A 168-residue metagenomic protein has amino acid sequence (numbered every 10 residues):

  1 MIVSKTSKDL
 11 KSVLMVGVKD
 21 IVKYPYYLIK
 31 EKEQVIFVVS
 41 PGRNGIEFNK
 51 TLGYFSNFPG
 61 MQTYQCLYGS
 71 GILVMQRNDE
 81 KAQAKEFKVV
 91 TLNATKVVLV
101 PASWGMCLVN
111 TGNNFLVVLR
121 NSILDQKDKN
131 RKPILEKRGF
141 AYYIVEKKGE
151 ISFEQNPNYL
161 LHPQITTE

Functional and structural regions predicted by a protein language model:
M1-T91, V109-E168: Active-site region of the double-stranded beta-helix
K96-V98, A102-C107: Histidine-centered metal-chelating micro-motifs
